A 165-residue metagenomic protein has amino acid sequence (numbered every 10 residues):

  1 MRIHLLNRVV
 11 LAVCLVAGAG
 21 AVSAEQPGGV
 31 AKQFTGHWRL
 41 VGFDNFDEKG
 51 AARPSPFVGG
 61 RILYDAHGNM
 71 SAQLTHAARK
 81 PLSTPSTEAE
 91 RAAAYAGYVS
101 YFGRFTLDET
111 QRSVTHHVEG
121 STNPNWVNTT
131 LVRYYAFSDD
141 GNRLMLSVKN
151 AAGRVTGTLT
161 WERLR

Functional and structural regions predicted by a protein language model:
M1-L11: Bacterial N-terminal signal peptides that target proteins for export
C14, G20-S100, R104-R165: Lipid interaction determinants
